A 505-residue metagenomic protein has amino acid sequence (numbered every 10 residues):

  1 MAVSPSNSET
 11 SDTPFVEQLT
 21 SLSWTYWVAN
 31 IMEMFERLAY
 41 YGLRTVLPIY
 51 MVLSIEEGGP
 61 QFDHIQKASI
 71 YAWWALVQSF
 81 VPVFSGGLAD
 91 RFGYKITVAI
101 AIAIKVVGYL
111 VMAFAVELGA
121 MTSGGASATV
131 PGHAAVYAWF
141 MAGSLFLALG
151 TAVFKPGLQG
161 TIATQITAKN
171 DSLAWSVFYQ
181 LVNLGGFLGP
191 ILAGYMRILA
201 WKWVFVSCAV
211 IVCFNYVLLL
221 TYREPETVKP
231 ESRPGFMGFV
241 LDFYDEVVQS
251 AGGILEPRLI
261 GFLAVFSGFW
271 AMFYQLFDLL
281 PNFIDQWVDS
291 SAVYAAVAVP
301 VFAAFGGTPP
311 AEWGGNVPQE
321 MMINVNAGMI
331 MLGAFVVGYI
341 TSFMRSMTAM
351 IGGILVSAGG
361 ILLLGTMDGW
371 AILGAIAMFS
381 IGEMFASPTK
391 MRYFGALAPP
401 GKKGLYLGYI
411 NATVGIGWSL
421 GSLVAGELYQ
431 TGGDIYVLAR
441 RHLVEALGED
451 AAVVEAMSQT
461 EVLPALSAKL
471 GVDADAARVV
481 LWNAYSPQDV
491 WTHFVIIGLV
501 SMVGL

Functional and structural regions predicted by a protein language model:
S6-S23, P230-A264, A296: Juxtamembrane intracellular "pre-TM" segments in multi-pass secondary transporters
T45-K67, D278-P318: Short amphipathic helix-loop junctions that connect adjacent transmembrane helices in Major Facilitator Superfamily/SLC
S69-G87, N324-V337, I416: Central cavity-lining transmembrane alpha-helices of secondary-active solute carriers, predominantly the Major
D90-V106, T341-I354: Cytoplasmic membrane-interface "Motif A"-like loop-to-helix N-cap segments of 12-TM Major Facilitator Superfamily
A103-A134, L355-D368: C-terminal ends and interior cores of transmembrane alpha-helices in multi-pass membrane transporters/permeases
M141, K202-T221, H442-L447, Q488-L505: Symmetry-related core transmembrane helices of the 12-TM Major Facilitator Superfamily/SLC fold
V153-T167, F385-P399: Intracellular juxtamembrane helix-capping segments at the cytosolic ends of symmetry-related transmembrane helices
S172-R197, I211-V212, I410-A425: Glycine-rich segments within core transmembrane alpha-helices of 12-TM secondary carriers
